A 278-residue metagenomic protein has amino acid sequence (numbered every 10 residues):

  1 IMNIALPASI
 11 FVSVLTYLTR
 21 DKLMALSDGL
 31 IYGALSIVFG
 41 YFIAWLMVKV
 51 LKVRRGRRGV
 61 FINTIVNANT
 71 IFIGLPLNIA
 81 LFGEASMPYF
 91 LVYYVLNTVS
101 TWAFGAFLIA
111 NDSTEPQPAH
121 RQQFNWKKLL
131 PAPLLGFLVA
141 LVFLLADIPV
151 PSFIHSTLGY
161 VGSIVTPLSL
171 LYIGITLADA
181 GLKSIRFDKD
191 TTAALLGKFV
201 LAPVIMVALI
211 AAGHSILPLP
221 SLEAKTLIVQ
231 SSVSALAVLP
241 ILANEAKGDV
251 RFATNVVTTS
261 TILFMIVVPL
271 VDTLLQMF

Functional and structural regions predicted by a protein language model:
I1-F278: Alpha-helical transmembrane segments of multi-pass small-molecule/ion transporters
